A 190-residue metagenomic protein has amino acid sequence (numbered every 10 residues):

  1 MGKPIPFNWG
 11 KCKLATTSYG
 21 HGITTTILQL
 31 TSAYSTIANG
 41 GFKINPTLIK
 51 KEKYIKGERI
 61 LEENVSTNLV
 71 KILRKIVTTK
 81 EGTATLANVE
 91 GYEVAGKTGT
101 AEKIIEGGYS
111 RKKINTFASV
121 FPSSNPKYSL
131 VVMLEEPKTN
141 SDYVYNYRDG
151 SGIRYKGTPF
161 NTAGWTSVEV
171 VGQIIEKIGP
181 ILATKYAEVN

Functional and structural regions predicted by a protein language model:
M1-G150, A163, N190: Beta-lactam-recognizing serine transpeptidase/beta-lactamase-like catalytic domain environment
Y54-G57, G150-N190: Short, gly/Ser/Thr-rich active-site loops of penicillin-recognizing serine hydrolases
